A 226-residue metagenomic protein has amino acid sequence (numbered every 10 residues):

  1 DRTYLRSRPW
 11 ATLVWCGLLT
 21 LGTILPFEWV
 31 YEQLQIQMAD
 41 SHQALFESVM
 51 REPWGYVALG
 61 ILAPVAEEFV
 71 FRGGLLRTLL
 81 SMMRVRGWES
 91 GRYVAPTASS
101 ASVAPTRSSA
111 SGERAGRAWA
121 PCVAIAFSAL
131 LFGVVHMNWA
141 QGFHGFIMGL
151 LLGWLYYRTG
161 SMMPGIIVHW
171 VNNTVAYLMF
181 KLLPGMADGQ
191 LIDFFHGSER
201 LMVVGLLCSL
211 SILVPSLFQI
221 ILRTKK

Functional and structural regions predicted by a protein language model:
D1-F69, L76-E89, R117, Q190-F195: Juxtamembrane helix-loop-helix connectors linking adjacent transmembrane helices in multi-pass membrane enzymes
I61, A129-V134, L150-W154, T174: Alpha-helical transmembrane segments of multipass membrane proteins
V65-V70, G74-L75, N138, I167 (+1 more regions): Active-site His/Glu-centered metal-binding helix of metallohydrolases
A66-V103, S108-F127, W154-S161: Membrane-interface helix/loop boundary segments of multi-pass membrane proteins
F127-L131, F143, I147, I167 (+1 more regions): Hydrophobic residues within alpha-helical transmembrane segments of multi-pass solute transporters/permease subunits
V134-A140: Membrane-interface helix caps and helix-loop-helix hairpins in membrane proteins
Q141, M163-P164: Residue-level recognition of membrane-helix boundary sites in multi-pass small-molecule transporters
W170-K226: C-terminal membrane module of polytopic membrane proteins
